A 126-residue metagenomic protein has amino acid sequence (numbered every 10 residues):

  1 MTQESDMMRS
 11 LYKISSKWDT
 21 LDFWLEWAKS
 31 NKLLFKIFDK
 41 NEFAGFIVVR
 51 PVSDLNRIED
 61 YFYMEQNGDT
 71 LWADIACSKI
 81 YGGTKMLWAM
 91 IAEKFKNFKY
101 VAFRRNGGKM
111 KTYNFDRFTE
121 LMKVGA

Functional and structural regions predicted by a protein language model:
M1, D22-A28, I91-F95: Short linear motifs in intrinsically disordered
M1-F23: Short amphipathic alpha-helix that is part of the acyltransferase structural core
D6-L11, L34-E42, Y63-N67: A broad, low-specificity signal for short, low-complexity segments enriched in glycine/proline and polar/charged
K17, L33-L34, V101: A general structural signal for well-ordered secondary-structure junctions
W18, W24-W27, W72, W88: A residue-identity detector for tryptophan
L25-G45, R50-S53: A short helix-loop-beta-strand connector motif used in the catalytic cores of GNAT acetyltransferases and, in some
R57-L121: Acyl-donor binding region in acyl/amide transferases
V124-A126: Short intrinsically disordered terminal tails
